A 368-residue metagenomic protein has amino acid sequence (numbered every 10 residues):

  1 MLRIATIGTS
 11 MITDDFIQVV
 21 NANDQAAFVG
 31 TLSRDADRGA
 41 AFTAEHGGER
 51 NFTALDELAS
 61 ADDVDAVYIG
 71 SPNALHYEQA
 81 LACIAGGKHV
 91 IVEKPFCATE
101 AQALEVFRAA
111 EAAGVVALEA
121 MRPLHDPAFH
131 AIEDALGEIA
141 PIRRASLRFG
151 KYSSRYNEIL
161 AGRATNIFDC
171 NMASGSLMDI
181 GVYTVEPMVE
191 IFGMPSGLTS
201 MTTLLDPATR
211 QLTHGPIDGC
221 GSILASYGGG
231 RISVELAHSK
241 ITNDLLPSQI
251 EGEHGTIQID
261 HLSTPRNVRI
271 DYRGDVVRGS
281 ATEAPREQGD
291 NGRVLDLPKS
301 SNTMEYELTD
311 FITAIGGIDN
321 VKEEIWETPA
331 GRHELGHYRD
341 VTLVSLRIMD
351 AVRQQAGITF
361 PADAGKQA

Functional and structural regions predicted by a protein language model:
M1-H46: N-terminal Rossmann-like dinucleotide-binding module
T13, V92-E93, A117-E119, I259: Hydrophobic residues in well-ordered beta-strands that form the structural core
A26, A66-Y68, D310-A368: C-terminal helix-rich "cap/oligomerization" subdomain common to oxidoreductases
R34, L295-T309: Active-site loop of classical SDR/Rossmann-like NAD(P)-dependent oxidoreductases, centered on the catalytic Tyr-X3-Lys
H46-A109: Beta-loop-alpha module in the N-terminal Rossmann-like domain of NAD(P)-dependent dehydrogenases, especially those
E105-P123, P141-A145: Rossmann-fold dehydrogenase core element
H125-T199, T209-T213: Predominantly a Rossmann-like dinucleotide-binding segment in NAD(P)-dependent oxidoreductases
T184-N267, L308-V321, A368: Contiguous beta-strand/loop segments that form the cofactor/metal-binding neighborhood of enzyme cores
